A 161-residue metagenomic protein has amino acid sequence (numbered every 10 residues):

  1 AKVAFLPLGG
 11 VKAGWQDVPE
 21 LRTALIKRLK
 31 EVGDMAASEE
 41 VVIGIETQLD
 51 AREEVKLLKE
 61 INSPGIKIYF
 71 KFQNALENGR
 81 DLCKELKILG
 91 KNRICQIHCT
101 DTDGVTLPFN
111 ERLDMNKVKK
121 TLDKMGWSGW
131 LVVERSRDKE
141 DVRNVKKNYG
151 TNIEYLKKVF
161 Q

Functional and structural regions predicted by a protein language model:
A1-I68, L76-E77: Active-site acidic/histidine proton-transfer and metal-coordination neighborhood in alpha/beta enzyme cores
S38, A51-Q161: Histidine-acidic metal/acid-base catalytic patches
